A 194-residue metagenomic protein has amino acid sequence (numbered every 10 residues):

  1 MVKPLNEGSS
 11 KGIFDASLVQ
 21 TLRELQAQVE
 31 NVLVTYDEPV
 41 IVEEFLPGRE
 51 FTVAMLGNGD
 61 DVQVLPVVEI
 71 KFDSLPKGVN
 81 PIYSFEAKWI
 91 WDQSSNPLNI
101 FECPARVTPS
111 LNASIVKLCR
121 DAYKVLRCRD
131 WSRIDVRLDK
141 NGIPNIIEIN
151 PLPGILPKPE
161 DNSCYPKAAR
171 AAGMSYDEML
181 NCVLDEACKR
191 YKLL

Functional and structural regions predicted by a protein language model:
M1, P39-V42, W131-I134: A short linear hydrophobic-aromatic micro-motif
M1-Q20, Q28: Phosphate/diphosphate-binding glycine-rich loops and adjacent basic-rich segments that engage nucleotide
L5-E7, I90, L152-G154: Short connector loops/turns at beta-strand edges and beta->alpha or beta->beta junctions
S10, F14, E50, L156: Gly/Ser/Thr-rich beta-alpha loop segments that engage phosphate groups in nucleotides
S17, L22-K117, L138-N145: Phosphate-binding site of ATP-dependent enzymes
R106-L194: ATP-dependent carboxylate activation and anion-phosphoryl transfer catalytic cores that bind Mg-ATP to form
